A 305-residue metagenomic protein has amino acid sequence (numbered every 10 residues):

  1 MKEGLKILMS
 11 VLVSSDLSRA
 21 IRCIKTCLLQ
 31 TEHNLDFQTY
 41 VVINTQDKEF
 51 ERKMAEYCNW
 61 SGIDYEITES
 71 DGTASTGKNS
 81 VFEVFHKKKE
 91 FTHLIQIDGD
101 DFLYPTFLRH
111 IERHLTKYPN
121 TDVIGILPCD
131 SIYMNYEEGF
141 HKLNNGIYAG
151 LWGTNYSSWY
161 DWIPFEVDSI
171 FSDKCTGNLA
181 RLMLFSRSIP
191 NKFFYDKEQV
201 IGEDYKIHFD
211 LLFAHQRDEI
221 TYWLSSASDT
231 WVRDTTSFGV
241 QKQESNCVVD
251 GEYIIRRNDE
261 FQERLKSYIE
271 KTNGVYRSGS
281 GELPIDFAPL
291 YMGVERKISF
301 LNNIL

Functional and structural regions predicted by a protein language model:
D16-Q30: Short, well-formed alpha-helical segments that are part of the catalytic scaffolds of diverse glycosyltransferases
E69-H86: Glycine-rich, basic loop-to-helix element that forms the pyrophosphate-binding segment of sugar-nucleotide handling
F91-F102: Short beta-strand-to-loop acidic/aromatic patch adjacent to the donor-nucleotide binding site
D101-H114: Acidic donor-binding/catalytic loop of UDP-sugar-dependent glycosyltransferases, especially processive GT2
I124-H141: Short beta-strand-to-loop element that shapes/binds the nucleotide-sugar donor at the catalytic cleft/hinge
S157-F185: A recurrent flexible, glycine/aromatic-enriched loop bordering the glycosyltransferase active site that acts as
V200-I207: Acidic donor-binding loop at a coil-to-helix junction in glycosyltransferase catalytic cores that engages
T221-I255: Active-site donor/metal-binding and catalytic loop motifs of nucleotide-sugar-dependent glycosylation enzymes
